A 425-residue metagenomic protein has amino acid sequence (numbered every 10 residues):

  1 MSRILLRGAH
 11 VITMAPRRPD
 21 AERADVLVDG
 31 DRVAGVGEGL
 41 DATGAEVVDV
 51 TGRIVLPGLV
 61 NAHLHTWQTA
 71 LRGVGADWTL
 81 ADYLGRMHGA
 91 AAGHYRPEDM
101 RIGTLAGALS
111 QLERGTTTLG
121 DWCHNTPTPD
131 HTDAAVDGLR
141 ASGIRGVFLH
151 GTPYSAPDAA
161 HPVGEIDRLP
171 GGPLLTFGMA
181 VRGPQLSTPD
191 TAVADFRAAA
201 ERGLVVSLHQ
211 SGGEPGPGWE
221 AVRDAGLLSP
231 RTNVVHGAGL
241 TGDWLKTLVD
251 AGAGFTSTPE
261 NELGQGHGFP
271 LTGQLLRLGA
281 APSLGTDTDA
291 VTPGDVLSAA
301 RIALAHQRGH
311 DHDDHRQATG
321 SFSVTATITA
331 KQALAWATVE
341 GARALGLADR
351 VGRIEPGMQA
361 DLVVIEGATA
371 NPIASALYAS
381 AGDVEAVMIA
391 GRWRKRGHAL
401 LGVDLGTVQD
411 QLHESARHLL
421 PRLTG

Functional and structural regions predicted by a protein language model:
M1-A42: N-terminal metal-binding scaffold of metallo-dependent hydrolase/deaminase domains
S2-R7, D41-D82, L105, L112-E113: Replace "His-x-His-based motif
A9, V26, D31, G52 (+13 more regions): Divalent metal-coordination and catalytic microenvironments
A70-I102, G143, E214-R231, T247 (+2 more regions): Active-site gating loops and adjacent loop-to-helix segments of metal-dependent hydrolytic enzymes
R72-I144, G164-G171, H413-P421: Alpha-helical scaffold segments that flank or form the walls of functional sites
N125-L245: Metal-coordinating catalytic core of metallo-dependent amide/deamination hydrolases
G273-E366: His/Asp/Glu-enriched, well-ordered alpha-helical/loop segment that forms or immediately abuts the divalent-metal
R343, Q359-Q409: C-terminal cap of metal-dependent C-N hydrolases
